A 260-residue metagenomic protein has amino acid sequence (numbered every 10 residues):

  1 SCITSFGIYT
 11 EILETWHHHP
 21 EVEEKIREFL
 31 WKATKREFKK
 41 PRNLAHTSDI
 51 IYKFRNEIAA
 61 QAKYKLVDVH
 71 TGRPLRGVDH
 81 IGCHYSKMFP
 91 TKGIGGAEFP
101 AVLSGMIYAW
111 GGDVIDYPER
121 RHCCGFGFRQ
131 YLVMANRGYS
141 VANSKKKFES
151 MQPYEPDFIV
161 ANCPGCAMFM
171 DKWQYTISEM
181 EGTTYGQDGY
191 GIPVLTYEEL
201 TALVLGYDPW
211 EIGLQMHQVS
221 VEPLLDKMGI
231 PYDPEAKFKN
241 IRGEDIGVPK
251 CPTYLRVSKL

Functional and structural regions predicted by a protein language model:
S1-L260: Iron-sulfur cluster-binding electron-transfer modules in prokaryotic oxidoreductases
